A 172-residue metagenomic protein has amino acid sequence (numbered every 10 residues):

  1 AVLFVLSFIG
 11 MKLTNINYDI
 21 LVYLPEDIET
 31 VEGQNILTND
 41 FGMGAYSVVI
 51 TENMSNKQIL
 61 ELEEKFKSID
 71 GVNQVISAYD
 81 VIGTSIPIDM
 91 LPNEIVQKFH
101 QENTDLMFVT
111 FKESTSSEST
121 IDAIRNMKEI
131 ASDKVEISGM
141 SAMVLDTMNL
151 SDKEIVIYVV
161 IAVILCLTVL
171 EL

Functional and structural regions predicted by a protein language model:
A1-N35, F41: Transmembrane helices with small-residue packing motifs
I16-Y18, M43-I50, N103-E113, T147: Short, hydrophobic beta-strand segments
L24-D27, G42, I50-K57, F108-S117 (+1 more regions): Structural beta->alpha junctions
D27, E32, K57-V109, L145-D146: Extracytoplasmic
G33, L62, A123-M127: Generic structural signal for hydrophobic residues
G42, E64-G71, D152, V156: Sec-exported extracytoplasmic/periplasmic mature domains
G42-G44, G71, E129-V135: Short glycine/proline-enriched coil/turn segments at helix->beta-strand junctions
T110, T115-E171: Juxtamembrane "pre-transmembrane" interface segments
